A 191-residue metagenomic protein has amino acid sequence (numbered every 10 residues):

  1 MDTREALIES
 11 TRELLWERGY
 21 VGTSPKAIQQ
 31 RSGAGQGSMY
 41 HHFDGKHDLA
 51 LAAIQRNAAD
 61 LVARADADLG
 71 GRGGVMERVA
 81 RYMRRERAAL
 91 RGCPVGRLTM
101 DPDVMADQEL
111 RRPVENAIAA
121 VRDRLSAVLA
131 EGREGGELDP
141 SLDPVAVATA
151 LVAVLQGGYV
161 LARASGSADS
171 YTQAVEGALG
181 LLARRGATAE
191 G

Functional and structural regions predicted by a protein language model:
E5, E9, C93-G96: Short alpha-helical elements of helix-turn-helix
A6, S10-D48, A52: Helix-turn-helix
A52, A63-P94, P144-L151: Hydrophobic alpha-helical connector segments
A59-A63, G92, Q108-E134, V145-T149 (+1 more regions): Amphipathic alpha-helical packing segments from all-alpha helical-bundle domains
E77, R81, R85-A88, A119-G135 (+2 more regions): C-terminal peripheral helix-coil segments that are non-catalytic and often amphipathic
A89-E109: Amphipathic alpha-helical segments used for helix-helix packing
R97, P140-L161, Q173, G177-L181: Hydrophobic alpha-helical segments that form the core of small-molecule binding pockets and/or dimer interfaces
